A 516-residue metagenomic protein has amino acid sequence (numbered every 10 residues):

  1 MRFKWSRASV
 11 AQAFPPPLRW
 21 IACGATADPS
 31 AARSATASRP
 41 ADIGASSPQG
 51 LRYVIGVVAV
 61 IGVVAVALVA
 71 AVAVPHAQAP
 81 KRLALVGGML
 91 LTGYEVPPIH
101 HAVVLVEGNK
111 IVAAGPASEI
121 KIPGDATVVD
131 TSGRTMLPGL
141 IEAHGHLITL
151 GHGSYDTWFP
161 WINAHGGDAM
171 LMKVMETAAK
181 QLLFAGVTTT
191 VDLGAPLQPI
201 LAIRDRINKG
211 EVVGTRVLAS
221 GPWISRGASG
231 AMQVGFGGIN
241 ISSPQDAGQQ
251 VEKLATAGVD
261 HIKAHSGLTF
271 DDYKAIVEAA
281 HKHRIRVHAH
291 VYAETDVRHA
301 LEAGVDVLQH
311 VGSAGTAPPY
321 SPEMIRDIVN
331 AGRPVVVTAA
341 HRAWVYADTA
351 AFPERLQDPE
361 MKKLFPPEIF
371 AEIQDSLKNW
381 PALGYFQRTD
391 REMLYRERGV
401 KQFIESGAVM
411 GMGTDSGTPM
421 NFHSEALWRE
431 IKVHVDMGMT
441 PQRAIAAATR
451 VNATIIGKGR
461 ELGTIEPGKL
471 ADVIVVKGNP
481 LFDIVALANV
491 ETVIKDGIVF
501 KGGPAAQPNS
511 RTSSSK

Functional and structural regions predicted by a protein language model:
M1-V72, H76, T512-S515: Intrinsic disorder/low-complexity segments
L90, V96-L137: Histidine-rich, glycine-flanked metal-binding segment
L90-V103, P116-E119, L394, F422 (+2 more regions): Acidic, glycine-enriched loop/beta-strand segments at the rims of small-molecule binding/catalytic pockets
R134-R206, G230, D271, Y292-Q309: Metal-associated gating/positioning segment near the N- to mid-region
L147-M170, R226-P244, G315-P318, P381-R388: Acidic/histidine-rich helix-loop elements that form or flank divalent-metal/phosphate-binding sites at the catalytic
M175-Q198, T215-P222, A257-S266, R286 (+3 more regions): Divalent metal-dependent hydrolysis catalytic cores, especially in the metallo-beta-lactamase
Q249-L268, S313-M437, G503, P508-K516: Active-site neighborhoods of metal-dependent hydrolases
T256-D306, A317, R342: Divalent metal-binding pocket/active-site signature
